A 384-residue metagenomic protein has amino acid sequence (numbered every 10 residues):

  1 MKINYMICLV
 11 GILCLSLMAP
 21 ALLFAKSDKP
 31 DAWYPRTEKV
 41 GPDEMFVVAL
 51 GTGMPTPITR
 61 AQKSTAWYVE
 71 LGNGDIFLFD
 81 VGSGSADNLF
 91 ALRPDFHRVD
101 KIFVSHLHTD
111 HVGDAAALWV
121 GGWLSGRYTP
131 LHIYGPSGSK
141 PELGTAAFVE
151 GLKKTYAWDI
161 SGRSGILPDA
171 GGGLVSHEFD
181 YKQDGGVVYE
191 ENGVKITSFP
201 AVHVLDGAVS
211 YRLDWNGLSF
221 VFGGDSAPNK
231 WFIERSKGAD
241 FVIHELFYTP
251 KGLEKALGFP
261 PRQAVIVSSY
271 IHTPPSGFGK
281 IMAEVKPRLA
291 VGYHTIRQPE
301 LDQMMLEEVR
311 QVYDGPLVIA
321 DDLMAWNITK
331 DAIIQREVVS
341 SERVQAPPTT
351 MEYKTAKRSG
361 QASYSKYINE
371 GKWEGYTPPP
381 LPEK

Functional and structural regions predicted by a protein language model:
M1-Y5: Positively charged n-region of N-terminal signal peptides that target proteins for export
C8-P20: Bacterial N-terminal signal peptides
L9, E383-K384: N-terminal export/targeting leaders of redox proteins
L23-F220, M304-I333, T350-E352, R358 (+1 more regions): Binuclear metal-dependent hydrolase catalytic cores
S210, N216-S219, A227-M324: Cap/insert and terminal regions of metallo-dependent hydrolase folds
Q335-P348: A polyampholytic, Gly/Pro-enriched intrinsically disordered region
R343, A362-S365: Charged, low-complexity C-terminal accessory regions
